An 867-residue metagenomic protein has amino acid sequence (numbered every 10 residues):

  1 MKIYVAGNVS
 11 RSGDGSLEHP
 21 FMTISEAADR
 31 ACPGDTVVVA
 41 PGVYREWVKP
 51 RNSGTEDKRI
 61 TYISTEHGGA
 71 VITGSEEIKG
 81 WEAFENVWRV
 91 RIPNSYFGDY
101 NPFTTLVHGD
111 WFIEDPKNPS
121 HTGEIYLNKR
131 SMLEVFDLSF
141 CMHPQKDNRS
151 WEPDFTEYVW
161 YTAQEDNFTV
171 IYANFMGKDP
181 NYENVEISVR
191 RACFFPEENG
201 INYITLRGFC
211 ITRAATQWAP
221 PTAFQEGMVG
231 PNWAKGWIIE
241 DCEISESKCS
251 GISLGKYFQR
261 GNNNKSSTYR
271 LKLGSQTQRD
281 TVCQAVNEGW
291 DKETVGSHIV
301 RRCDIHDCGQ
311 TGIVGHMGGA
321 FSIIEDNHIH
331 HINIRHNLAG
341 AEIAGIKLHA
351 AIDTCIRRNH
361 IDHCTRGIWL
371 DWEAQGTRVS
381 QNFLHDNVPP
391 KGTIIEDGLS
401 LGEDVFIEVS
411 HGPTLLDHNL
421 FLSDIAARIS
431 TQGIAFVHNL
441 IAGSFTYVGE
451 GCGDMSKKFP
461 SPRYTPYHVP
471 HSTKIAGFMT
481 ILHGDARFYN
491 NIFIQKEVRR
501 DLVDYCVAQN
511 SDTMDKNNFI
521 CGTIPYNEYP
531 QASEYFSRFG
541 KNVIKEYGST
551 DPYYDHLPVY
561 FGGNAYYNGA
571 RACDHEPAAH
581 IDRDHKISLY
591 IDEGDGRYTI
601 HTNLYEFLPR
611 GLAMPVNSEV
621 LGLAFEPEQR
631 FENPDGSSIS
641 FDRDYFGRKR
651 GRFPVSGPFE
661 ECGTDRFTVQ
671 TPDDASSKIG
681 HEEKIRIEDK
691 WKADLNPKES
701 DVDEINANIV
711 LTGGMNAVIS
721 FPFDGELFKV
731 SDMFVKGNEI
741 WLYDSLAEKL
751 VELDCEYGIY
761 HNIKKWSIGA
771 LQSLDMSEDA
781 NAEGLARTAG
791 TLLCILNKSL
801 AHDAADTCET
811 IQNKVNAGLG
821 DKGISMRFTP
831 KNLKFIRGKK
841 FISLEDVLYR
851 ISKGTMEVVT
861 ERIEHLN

Functional and structural regions predicted by a protein language model:
K2-W233, I238, E243-E246, G251-S253 (+8 more regions): Extracellular polysaccharide-degrading/modifying enzymes targeting complex plant/algal/animal polysaccharides
E198, P221, P231, K292-E293 (+6 more regions): Residue-level marker of regulatory loop/turn positions in helix-turn-helix DNA-binding domains and in histidine
N202-A215, K235-C249, G261-A285, K292-T311 (+9 more regions): Right-handed parallel beta-helix
Q225, G309, E342: Beta-rich catalytic cores
A344, L399-V405, L422-A427, H471-G477 (+1 more regions): Short beta-alpha connecting loops at secondary-structure transitions that line or flank enzyme active sites
S461-V469: Leucine-rich repeat domain C-terminal region
A693-N867: Signature of dsDNA virion morphogenesis modules
